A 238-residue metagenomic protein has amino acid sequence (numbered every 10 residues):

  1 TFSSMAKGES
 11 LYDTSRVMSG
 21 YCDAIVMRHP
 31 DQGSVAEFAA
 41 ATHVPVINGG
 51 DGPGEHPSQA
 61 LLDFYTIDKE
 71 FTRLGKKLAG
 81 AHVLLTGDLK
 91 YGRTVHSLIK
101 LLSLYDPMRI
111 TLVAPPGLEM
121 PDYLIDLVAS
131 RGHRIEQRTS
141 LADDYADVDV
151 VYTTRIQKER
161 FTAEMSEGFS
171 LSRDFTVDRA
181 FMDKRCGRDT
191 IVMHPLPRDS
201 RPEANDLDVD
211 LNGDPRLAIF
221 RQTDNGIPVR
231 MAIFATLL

Functional and structural regions predicted by a protein language model:
T1-D68: Phosphate/diphosphate ligand-binding glycine-rich loop within oxidoreductases
Y21, A41-H43, D106, R131 (+2 more regions): Short, structured coil segments at secondary-structure junctions
V35-G52, A163-R185, G213-R216: A short, gly/pro- and small-residue-rich
K69-T154: Glycine-rich phosphate/diphosphate-binding loop of Rossmann-like nucleotide-binding domains
K77-L78, L104-D106, R179-D189, N212-D214: Short, conserved loop/helix-junction motifs that constitute active-site signature segments in enzyme catalytic cores
V128-V209: Rossmann-like adenosine-cofactor binding region
D189-L238: Adenosine-phosphate binding glycine-rich loop
